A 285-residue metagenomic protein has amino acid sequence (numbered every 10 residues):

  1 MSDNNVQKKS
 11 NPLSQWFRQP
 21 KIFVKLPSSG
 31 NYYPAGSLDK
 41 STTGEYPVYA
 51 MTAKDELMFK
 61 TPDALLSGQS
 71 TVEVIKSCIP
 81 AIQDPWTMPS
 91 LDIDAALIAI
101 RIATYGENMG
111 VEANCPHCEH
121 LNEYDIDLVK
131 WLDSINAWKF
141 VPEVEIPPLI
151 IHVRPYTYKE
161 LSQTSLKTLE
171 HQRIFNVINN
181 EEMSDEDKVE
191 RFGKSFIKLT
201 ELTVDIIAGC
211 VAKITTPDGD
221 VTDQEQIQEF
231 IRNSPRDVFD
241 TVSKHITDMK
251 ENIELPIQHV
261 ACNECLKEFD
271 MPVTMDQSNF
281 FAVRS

Functional and structural regions predicted by a protein language model:
M1-S285: Long C-terminal interaction/binding lobes of large macromolecular proteins
